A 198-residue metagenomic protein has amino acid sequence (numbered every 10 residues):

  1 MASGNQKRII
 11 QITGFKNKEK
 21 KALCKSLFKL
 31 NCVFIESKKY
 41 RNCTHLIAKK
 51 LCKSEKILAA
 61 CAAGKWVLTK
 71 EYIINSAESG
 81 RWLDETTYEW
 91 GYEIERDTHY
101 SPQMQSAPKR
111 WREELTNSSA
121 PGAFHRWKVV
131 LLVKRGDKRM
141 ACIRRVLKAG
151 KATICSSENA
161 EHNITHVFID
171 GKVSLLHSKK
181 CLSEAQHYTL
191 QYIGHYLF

Functional and structural regions predicted by a protein language model:
A2-G4, K38, L51-K128, L132 (+1 more regions): BRCT (BRCA1 C-terminal) phosphopeptide-binding modules in DNA damage response/checkpoint, repair, replication
Q6, Q11-K49: The feature marks the first
